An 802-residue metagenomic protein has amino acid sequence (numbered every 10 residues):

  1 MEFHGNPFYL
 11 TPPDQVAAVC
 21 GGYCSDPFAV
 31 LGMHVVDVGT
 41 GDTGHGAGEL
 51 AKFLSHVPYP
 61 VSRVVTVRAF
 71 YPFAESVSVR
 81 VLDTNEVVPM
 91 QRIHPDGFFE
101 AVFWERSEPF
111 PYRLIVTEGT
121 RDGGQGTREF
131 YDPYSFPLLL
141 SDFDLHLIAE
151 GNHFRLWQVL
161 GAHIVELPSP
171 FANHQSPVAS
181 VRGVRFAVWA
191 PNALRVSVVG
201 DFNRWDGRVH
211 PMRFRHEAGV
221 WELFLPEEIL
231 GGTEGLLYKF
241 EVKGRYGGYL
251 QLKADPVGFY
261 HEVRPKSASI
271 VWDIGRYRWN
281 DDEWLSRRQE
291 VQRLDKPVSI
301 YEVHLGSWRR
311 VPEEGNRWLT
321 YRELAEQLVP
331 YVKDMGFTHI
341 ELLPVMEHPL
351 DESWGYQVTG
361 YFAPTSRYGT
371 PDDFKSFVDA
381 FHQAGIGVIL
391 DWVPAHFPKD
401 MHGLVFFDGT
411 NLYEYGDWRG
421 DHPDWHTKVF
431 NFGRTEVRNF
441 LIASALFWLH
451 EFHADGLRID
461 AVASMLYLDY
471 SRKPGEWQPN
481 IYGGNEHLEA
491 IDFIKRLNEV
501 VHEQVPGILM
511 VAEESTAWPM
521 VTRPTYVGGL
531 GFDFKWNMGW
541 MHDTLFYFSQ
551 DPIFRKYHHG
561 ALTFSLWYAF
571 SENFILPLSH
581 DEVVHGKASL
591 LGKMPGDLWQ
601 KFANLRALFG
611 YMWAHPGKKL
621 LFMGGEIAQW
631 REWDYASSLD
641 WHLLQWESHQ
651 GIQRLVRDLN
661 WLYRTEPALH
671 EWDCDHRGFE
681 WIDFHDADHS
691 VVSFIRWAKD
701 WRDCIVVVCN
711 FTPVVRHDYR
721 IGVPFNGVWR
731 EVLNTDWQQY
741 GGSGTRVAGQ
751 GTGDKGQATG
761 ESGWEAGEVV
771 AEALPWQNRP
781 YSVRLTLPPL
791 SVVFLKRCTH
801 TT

Functional and structural regions predicted by a protein language model:
M1-G39, E49-F53, R63-D122, G126-F171 (+6 more regions): Carbohydrate-interacting/catalytic domains
V77, V196, I340-L342, L457 (+1 more regions): Hydrophobic residues within beta-strands of alpha/beta enzymes
Q91-R92, R213, L350-G355, K399-F406 (+3 more regions): Short glycine-biased active-site loop of nucleotidyltransferases that positions the nucleotide triphosphate and helps
H94, A190-N192, F202, H216 (+10 more regions): Short, flexible loop/turn elements at secondary-structure junctions
G258-E262, D282-D295, H304-E486, L785: Substrate-binding/active-site clefts of carbohydrate-active enzymes
R264-P265, H453-D455, Y470-S638, L643 (+2 more regions): Conserved alpha/beta catalytic core and glycan-binding cleft of carbohydrate-active enzymes
